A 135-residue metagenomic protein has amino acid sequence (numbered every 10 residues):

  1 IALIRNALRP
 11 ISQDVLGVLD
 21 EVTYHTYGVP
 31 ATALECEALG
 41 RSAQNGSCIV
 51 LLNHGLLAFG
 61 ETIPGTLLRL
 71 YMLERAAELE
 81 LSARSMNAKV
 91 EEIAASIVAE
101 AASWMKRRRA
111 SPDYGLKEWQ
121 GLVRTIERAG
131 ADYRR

Functional and structural regions predicted by a protein language model:
I1-R135: Glycine-rich flexible loops
